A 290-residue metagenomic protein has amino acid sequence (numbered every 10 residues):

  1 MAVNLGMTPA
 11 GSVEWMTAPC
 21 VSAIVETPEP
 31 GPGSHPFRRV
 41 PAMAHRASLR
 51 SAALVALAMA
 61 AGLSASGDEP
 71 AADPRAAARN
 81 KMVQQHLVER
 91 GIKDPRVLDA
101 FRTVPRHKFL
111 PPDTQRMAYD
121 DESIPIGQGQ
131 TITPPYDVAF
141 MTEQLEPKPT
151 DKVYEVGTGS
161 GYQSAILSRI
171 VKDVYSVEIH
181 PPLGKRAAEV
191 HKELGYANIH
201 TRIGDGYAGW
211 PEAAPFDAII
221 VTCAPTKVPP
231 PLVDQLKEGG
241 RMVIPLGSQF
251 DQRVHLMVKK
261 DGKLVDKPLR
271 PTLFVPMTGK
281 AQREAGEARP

Functional and structural regions predicted by a protein language model:
G6, G11, G31-G33, G62 (+1 more regions): Residue-identity detector for glycine
G33-A53: Bacterial N-terminal signal peptides that target proteins for export
A52-G62: Bacterial N-terminal signal peptides
D68-Y154, I170, K185, E193 (+2 more regions): Class I SAM-dependent transferase core
E146-L264: Conserved nucleotide-cofactor-binding alpha/beta core module
